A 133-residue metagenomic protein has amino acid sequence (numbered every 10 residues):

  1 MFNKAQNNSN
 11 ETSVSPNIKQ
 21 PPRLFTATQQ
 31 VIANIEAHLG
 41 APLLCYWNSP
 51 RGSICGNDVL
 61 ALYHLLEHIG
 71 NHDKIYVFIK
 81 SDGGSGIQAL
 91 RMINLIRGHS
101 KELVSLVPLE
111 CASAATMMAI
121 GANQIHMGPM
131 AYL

Functional and structural regions predicted by a protein language model:
M1-L133: Terminal-region recognition feature
